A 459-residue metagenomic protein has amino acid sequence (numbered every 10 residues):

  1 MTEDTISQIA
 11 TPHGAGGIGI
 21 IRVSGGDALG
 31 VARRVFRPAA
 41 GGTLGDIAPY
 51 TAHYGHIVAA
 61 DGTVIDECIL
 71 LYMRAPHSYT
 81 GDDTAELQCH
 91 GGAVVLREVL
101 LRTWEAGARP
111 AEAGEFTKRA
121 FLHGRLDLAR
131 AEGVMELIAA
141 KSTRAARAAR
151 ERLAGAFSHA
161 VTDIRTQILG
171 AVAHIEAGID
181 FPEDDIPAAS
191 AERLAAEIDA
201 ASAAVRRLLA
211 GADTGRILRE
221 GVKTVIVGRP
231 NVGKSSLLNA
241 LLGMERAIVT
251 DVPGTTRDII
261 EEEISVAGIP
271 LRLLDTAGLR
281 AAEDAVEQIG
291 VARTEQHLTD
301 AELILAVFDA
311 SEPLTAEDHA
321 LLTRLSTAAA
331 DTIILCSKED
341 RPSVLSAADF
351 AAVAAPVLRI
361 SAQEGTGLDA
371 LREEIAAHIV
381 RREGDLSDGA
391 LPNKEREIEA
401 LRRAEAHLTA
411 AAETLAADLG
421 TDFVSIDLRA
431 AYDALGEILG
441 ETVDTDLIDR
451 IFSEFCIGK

Functional and structural regions predicted by a protein language model:
M1-R147, E151, G155, A328 (+1 more regions): A glycine-rich (often HGG/GG-containing) alpha/beta subdomain
T2-I9, H13, T143-S265, A282-D284 (+2 more regions): C-terminal-of-GTPase-core extension/linker across diverse P-loop GTPases
V23-S24, C89-G91, L241, T276 (+2 more regions): Glycine-rich, N-terminal phosphate-binding loop of Rossmann-like dinucleotide-binding domains
H53-D66, L70-R74, G254-A282, D300-L303: Switch I (G2) and immediately adjacent beta-strands of P-loop GTPase domains
R109, P270-R272, P356: Conserved beta-strand segments of alpha/beta enzyme cores
G124, N231, D275: Conserved G/P- and acidic residue-centered "switch" motifs that form tight phosphate/ATP-binding loops in soluble
L273, V307, L335: Generic enzyme active-site microenvironment
E287-S311: Inter-motif core of Ras-like GTPase G domains
